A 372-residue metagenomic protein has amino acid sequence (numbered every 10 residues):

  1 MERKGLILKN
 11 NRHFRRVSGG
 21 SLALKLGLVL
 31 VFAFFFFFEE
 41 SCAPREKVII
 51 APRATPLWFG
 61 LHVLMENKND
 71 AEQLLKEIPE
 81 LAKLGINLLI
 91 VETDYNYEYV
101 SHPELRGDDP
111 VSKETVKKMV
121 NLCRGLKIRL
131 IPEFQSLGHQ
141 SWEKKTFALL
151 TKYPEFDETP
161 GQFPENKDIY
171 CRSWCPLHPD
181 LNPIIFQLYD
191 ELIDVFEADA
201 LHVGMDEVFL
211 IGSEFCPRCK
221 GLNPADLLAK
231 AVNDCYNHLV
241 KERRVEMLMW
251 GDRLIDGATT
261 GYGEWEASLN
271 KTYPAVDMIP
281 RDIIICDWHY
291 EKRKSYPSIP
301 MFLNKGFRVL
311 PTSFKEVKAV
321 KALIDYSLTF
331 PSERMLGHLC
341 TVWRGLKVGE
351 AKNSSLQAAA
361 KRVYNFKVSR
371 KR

Functional and structural regions predicted by a protein language model:
M1-L22: N-terminal secretory signal peptides that target proteins for export/translocation
K4, R16, L28-L30, K47 (+1 more regions): Detector for intrinsically disordered, low-structure N-terminal pre-sequences
G19, E40, K76, L323-D325 (+1 more regions): Composition- and surface-driven signal marking solvent-exposed, interaction-prone regions in large proteins
K25-F36: Bacterial N-terminal signal peptides
F34-P52: Bacterial Sec-dependent signal peptides at the C-terminal "C-region" and cleavage site
V48-L64: N-terminal small/glycine-rich loop or linker at the start of catalytic domains across soluble metabolic enzymes
G60-S268, V276-D277, I283: Aromatic-lined carbohydrate-binding surfaces of glycoside hydrolases
N87, V195, L210, P217-R370: Catalytic-core regions of glycoside hydrolase
